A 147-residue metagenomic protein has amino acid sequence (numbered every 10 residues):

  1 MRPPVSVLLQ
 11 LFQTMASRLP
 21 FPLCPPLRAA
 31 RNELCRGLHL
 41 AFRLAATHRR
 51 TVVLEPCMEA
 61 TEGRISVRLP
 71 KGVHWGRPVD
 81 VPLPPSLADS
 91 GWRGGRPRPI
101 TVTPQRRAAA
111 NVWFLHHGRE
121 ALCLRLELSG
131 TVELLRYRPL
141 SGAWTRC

Functional and structural regions predicted by a protein language model:
R2-C147: N-terminal helix-rich module
